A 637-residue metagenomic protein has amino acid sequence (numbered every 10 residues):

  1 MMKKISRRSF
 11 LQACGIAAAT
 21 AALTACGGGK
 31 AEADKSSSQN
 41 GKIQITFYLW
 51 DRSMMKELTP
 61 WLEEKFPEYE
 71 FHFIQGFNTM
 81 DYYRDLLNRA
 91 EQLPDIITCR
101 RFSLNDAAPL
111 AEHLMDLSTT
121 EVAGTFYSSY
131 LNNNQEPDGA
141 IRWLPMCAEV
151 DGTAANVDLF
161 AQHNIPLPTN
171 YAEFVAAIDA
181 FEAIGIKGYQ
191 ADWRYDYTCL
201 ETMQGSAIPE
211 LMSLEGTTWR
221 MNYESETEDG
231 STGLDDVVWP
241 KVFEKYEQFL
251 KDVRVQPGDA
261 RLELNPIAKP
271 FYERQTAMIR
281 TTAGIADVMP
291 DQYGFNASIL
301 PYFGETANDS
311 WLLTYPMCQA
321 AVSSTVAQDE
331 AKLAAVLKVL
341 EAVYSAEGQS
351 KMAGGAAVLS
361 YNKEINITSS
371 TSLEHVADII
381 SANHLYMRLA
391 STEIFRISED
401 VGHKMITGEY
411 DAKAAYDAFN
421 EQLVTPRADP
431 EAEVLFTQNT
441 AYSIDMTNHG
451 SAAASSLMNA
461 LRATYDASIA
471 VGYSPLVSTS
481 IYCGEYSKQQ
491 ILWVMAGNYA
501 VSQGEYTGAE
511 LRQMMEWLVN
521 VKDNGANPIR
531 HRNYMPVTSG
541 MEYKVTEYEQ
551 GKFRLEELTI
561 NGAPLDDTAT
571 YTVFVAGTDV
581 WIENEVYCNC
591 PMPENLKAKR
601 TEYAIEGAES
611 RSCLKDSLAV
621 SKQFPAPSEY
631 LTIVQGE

Functional and structural regions predicted by a protein language model:
E57, L104, E244-A331: Extracytoplasmic/periplasmic substrate-binding proteins
E64-K65, E70-H72, Q162-H163, P290-G354 (+1 more regions): Extracytoplasmic/periplasmic substrate-recognition and gating elements
E64-S129, D158-T169, K269-F271, A277-M278: Extracytoplasmic "Venus flytrap"/periplasmic binding protein-like
R100-D151, P166, V175, E201-T202 (+1 more regions): Hinge/lid segment of periplasmic solute-binding proteins
A161, D378-A432, T632-I633: Conserved C-terminal helix/tail region of periplasmic/extracytoplasmic solute-binding proteins
D179, E224-A260: Glycine-centered hinge/linker elements that transmit conformational signals in sensory and ligand-binding systems
L300, K351-K404: Long, aromatic- and glycine/proline-rich binding clefts that accommodate carbohydrate-like moieties
E431-E637: Catalytic centers of hydrolytic enzymes
